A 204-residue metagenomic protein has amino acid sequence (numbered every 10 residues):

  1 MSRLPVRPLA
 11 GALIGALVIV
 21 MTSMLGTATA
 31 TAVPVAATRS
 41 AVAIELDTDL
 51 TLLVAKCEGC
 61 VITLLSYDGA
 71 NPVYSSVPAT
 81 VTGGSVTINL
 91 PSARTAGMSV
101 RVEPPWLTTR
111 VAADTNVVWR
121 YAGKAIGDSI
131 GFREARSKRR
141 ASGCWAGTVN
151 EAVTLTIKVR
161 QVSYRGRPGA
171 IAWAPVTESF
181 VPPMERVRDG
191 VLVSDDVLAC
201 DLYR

Functional and structural regions predicted by a protein language model:
M1-A36: Secretory targeting and sorting signals
V33-T48, L198-R204: Beta-strand-rich domain onsets/edges
T48-A55: A short, amphipathic beta-strand motif
A55-V61: Short proline/glycine-enriched turn/loop motifs at strand-loop junctions of beta-rich domains
I62-A70: Short, surface-exposed beta-strand/strand-loop-strand elements in extracellular ectodomains
A70-T87: Short, acidic Ser/Thr/Gly-rich low-complexity loop/linker segments typical of extracellular and cell-surface proteins
G83-S129: Short Pro-Gly-centered beta-turn/loop motif in secreted/extracellular proteins
A112-R204: Extracellular beta-sheet/turn segments enriched in Thr/Pro/Gly and aliphatic residues
